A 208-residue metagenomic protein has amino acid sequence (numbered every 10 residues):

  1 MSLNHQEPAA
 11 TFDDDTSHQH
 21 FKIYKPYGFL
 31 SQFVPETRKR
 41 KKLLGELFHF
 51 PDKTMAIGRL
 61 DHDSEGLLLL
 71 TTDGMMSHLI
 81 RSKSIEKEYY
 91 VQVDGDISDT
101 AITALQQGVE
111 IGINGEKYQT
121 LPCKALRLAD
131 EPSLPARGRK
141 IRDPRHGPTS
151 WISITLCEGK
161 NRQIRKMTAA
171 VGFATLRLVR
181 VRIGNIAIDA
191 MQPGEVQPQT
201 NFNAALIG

Functional and structural regions predicted by a protein language model:
S2-G208: RNA pseudouridine synthases
